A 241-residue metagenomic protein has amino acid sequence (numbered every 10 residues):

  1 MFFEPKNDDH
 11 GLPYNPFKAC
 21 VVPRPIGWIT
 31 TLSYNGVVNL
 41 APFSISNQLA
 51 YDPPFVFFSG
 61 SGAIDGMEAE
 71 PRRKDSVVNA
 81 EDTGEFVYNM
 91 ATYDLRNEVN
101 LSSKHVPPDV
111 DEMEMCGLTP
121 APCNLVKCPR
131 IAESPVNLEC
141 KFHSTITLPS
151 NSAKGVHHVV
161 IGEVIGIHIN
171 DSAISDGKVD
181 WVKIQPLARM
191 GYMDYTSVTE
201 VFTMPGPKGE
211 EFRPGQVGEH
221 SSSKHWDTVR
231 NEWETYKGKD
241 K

Functional and structural regions predicted by a protein language model:
M1-K241: Basic, polyanion-binding surface patches
